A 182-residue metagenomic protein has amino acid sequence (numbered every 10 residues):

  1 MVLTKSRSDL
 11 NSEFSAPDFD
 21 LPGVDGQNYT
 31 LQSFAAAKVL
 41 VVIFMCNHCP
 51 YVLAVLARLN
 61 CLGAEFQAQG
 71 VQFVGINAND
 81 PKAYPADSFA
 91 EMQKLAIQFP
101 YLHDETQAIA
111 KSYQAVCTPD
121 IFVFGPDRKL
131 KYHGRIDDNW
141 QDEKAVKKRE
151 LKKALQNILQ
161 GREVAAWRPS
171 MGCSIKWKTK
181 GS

Functional and structural regions predicted by a protein language model:
M1-W167, G181-S182: Chalcogenol-based redox active-site neighborhoods
P169-G181: A short, charged, Gly/Pro-tolerant segment at domain boundaries
